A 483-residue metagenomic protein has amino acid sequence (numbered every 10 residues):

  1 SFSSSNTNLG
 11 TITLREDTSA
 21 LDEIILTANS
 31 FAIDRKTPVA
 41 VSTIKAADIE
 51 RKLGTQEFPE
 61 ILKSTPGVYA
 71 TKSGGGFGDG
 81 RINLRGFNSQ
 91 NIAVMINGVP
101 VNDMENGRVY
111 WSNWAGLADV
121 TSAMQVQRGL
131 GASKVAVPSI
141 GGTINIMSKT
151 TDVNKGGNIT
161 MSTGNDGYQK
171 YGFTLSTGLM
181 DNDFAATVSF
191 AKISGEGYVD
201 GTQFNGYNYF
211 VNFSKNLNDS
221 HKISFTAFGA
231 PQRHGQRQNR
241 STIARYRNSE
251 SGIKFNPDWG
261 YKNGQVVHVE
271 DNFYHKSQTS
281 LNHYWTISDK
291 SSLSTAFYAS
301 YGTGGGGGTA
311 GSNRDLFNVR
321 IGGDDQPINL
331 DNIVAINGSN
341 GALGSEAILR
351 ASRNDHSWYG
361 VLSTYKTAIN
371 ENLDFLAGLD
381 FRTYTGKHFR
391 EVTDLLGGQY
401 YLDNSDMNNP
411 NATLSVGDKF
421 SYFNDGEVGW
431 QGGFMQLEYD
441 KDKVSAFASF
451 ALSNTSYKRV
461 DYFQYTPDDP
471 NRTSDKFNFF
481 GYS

Functional and structural regions predicted by a protein language model:
F2-R51, S89, R128: Short, acidic, small-residue-rich periplasmic hinge/interaction motif at the N-terminus of Gram-negative outer-membrane
P59-P100, G116, S122: Extracytoplasmic beta-strand/coil segments of soluble accessory domains associated with Gram-negative outer-membrane
G80, G142, K155-G157, Q169-F173 (+6 more regions): Hydrophobic, lipid-facing positions within transmembrane beta-strands of outer-membrane proteins
P100-R128, M147-K149: Short acidic/polar hinge/loop motifs at secondary-structure boundaries that mediate gating or recognition
G156, T163-S194, V199-R237, Q278-S288 (+1 more regions): Transmembrane beta-barrel wall of Gram-negative outer-membrane proteins
S214, K222-Y284, G307-R350: Acidic/polar loop-and-plug regions of large Gram-negative outer-membrane beta-barrel proteins
Q265-G308, S345-L376, K387-H388, D418-K441 (+2 more regions): Outer-membrane beta-barrel transmembrane strands
L376-S483: Signature of Gram-negative outer-membrane beta-barrel scaffolds
